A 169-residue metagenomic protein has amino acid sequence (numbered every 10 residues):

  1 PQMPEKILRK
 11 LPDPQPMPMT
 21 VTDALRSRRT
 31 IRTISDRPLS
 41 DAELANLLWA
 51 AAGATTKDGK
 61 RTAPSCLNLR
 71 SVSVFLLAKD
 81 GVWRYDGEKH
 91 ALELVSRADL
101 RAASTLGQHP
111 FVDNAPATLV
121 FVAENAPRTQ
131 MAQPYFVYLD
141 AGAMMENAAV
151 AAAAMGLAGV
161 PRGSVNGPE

Functional and structural regions predicted by a protein language model:
Q2-A115: N-terminal amphipathic, basic helical "cap/leader" segment at the start of enzyme domains
R28, L47, V74, A117-P168: Small-aliphatic-rich amphipathic alpha-helix that forms the alpha element of a beta-alpha
